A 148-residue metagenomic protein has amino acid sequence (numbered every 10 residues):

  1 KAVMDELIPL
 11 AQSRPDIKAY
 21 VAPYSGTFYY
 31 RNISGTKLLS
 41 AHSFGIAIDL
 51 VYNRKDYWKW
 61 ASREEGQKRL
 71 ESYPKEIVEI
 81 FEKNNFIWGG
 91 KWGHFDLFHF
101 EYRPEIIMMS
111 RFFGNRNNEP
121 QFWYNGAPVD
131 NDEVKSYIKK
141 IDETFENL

Functional and structural regions predicted by a protein language model:
K1-W92, G126, E143-L148: Cell-envelope/glycan interface and biosynthesis
K83, F98-L148: Low-complexity, Gly/Ser/Thr/Pro-rich intrinsically disordered linker/tail segments
H94-D96: Conserved beta-strand edge residues that scaffold enzyme active sites
